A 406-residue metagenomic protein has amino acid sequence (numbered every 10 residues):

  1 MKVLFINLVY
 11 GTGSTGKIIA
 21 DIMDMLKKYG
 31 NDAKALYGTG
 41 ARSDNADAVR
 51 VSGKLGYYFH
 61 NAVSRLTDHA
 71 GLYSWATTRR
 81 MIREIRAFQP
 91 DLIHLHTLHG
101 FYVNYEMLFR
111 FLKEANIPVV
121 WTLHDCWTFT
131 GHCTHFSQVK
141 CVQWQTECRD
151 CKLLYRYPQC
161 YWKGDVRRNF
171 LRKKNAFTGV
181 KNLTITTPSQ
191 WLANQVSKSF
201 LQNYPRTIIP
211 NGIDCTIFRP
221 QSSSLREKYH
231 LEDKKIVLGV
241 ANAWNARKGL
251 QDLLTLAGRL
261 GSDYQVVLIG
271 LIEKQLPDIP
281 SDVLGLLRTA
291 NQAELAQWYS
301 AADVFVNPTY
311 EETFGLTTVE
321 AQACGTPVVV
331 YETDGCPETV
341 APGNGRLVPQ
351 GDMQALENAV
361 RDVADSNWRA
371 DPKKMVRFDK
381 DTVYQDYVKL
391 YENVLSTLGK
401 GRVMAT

Functional and structural regions predicted by a protein language model:
T186, H230-K248, L254-G258: Conserved donor-binding/catalytic core segment of Leloir-type glycosyltransferases
N194-S197, I213-K228, P277-D278, S396-L398: Acidic anion/phosphate-binding donor-loop and adjacent secondary structure in glycosyltransferase catalytic cores
E273-A296: Nucleotide-activated donor-binding/catalytic signature segment of Leloir-type glycosyltransferases, i.e., the conserved
R288, P342, R346-M353, R361-S366: Conserved acidic donor-binding segment of nucleotide-sugar-dependent glycosyltransferases
Q297-A302, Y387: Short alpha-helical donor nucleotide-sugar binding micro-motif in glycosyltransferases
Y310: Aromatic "clamp/platform" in nucleotide-sugar-dependent glycosyltransferases that forms part of the donor/acceptor
P327-V330: Short hydrophobic beta-strand element within catalytic cores of glycosyltransferases and related nucleotide-activated
N367-L398: A charged, aromatic-enriched C-terminal amphipathic alpha-helix characteristic of glycosyltransferases across folds
